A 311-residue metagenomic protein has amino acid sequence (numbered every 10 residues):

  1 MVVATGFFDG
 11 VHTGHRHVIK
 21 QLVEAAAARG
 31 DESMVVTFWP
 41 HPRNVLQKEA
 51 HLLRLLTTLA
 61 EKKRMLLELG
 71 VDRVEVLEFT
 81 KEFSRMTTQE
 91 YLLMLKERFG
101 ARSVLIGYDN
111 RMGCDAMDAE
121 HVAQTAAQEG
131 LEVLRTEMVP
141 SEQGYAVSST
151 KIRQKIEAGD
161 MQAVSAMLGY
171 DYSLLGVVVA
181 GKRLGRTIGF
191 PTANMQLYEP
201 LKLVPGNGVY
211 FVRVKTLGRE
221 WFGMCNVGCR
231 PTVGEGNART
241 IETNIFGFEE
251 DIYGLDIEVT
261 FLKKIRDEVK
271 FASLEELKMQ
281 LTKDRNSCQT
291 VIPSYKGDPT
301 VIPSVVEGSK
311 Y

Functional and structural regions predicted by a protein language model:
M1-L53, T58: N-terminal catalytic cores of NTP/NDP-binding nucleotidyl/phosphoryl-transfer enzymes
H12, L66, V104, V164 (+2 more regions): Residue-level signal for inorganic ion chemistry
H17, Q21, E61, A163-Y170 (+1 more regions): A non-catalytic, amphipathic alpha-helix used as a structural packing/dimerization or gating element in enzyme scaffolds
E32-M34, D72-R73, E132: Residues at the starts of beta-strands that form the adenosine-phosphate
N44-E129: N-terminal Rossmann-like or analogous alpha/beta NTP/dinucleotide-binding catalytic cores that position adenine
E78, Y108, E137, V227-C229: Short secondary-structure boundary segments
A126-N226: Glycine-rich, Lys/Arg-enriched anion-binding loops that position phosphate/diphosphate groups for phosphoryl
G181-V305, Y311: Phosphate/ribose-recognition catalytic cores of enzymes acting on nucleotide-derived substrates
